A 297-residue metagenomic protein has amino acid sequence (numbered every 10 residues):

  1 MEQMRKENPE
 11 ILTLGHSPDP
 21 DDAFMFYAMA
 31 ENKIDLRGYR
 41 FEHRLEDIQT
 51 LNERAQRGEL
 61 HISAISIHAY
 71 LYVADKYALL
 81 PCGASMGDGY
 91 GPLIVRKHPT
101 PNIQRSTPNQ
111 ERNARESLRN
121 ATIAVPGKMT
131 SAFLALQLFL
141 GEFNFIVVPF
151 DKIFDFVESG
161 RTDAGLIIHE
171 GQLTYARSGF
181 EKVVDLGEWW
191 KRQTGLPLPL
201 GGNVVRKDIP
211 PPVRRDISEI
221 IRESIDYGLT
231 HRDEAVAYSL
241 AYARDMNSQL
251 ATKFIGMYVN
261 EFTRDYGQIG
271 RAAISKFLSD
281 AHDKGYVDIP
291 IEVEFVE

Functional and structural regions predicted by a protein language model:
M1-I11, H98-S117: Short, basic, low-complexity termini and linkers enriched in Ser/Thr/Gly/Pro that act as targeting/leader peptides
I11-E31, P92-H98, A114-A164, E170 (+1 more regions): Bilobed "Venus flytrap"/periplasmic-binding protein-like clamshell domains and structurally analogous long
I34-H43, F139-V148, K152, V287-V293: A local structural motif
D47-Q49, G58-L71, P149-F150, I167-L173: Beta->alpha turn/N-cap motifs
I62-H98, L173-F180: Acidic, polar ligand-binding/catalytic clefts
L79-I103, K191-D208: Hydrophobic/proline-rich hinge and linker segments of small-molecule sensing/allosteric domains, predominantly
F150-A241: Pocket-lining segment of extracytoplasmic ligand-binding domains
P210-D280: Secondary-structure end/capping motifs
